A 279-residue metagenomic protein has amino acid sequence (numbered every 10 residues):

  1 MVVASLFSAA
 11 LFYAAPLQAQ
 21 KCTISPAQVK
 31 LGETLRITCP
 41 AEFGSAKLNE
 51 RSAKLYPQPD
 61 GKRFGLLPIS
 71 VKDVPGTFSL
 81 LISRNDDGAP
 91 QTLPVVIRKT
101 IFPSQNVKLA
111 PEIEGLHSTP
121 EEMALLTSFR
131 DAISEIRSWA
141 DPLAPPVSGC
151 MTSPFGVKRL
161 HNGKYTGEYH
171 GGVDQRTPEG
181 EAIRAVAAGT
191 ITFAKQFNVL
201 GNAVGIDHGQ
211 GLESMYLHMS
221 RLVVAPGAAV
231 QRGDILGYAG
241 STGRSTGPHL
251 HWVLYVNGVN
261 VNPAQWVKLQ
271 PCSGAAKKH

Functional and structural regions predicted by a protein language model:
A9, A14-P16: N-terminal signal peptide c-region/cleavage motif recognized by signal peptidases
A19-P94, K99-T100: Cationic-aromatic interfacial patches
P40, N85, Q196, D234-I235 (+1 more regions): Short, surface-exposed secondary-structure boundary micro-motifs
P94-L200: Surface-exposed, glycine-biased beta-strand/turn segments
P154, A194-K195, L222, A239-T242: Residue-level recognition of beta-strand microenvironments
H170, V186-V223, P248-V253: Zn2+-dependent peptidoglycan hydrolase active-site motif and core
A182-T192, V224-A239: Short, well-structured beta-strand-loop connectors
N202-D207, L212, A228-K277: Conserved, short, structured surface segments that act as functional micro-motifs
